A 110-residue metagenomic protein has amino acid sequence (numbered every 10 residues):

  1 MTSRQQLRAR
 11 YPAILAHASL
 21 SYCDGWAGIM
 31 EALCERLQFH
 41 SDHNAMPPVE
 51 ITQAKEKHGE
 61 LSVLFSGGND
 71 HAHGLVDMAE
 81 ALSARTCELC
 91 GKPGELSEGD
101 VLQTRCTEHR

Functional and structural regions predicted by a protein language model:
M1-M30: General detector of N-terminal leader/presequence modules that precede the first folded domain
M1-S3, Y22-G25, E56, L82-S83 (+1 more regions): Proteins with a high burden of low-complexity, intrinsically disordered sequence enriched in S/T/G/P/A and R, requiring
Q5-Q6, Q38, Q53, Q103: Residue-identity detector for glutamine
P12, G59-E60, G94: Glycine-centered flexibility motif
E31-R85: A broadly conserved sequence feature marking short terminus-proximal activation segments in nucleic acid-centric
H73-R110: Cys/His-clustered metal-coordination modules, chiefly Zn-binding fingers
